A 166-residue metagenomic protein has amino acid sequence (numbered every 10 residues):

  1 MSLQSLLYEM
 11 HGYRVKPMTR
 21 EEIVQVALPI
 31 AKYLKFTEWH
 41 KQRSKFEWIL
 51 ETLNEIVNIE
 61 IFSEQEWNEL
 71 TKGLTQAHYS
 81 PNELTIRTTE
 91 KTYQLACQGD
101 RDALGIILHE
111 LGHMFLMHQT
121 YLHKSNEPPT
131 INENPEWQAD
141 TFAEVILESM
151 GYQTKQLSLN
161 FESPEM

Functional and structural regions predicted by a protein language model:
M1-M166: Active-site hotspot residues in diverse enzymes, especially metal/ion-binding acidic/histidine motifs
